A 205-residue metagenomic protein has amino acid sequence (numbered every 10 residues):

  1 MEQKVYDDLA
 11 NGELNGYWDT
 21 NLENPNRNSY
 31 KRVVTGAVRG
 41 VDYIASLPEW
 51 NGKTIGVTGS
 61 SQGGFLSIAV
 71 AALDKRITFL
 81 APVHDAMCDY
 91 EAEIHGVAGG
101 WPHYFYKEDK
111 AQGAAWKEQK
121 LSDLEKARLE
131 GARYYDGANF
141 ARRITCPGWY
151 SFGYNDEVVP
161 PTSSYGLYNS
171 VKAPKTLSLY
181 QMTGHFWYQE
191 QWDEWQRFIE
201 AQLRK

Functional and structural regions predicted by a protein language model:
M1-T35, H95-G96: Cap/lid segment of the alpha/beta-hydrolase catalytic domain
P48-S61: Alpha/beta-hydrolase fold nucleophile elbow
A69-L121, L179, W187: Hydrolase active-site cap/lid region
D123-F140: Active-site nucleophile elbow and catalytic-triad environment of alpha/beta-hydrolase enzymes
I144, Y150-F152, D156: Short beta-strand/loop motif that positions the catalytic acidic residue of the alpha/beta-hydrolase fold
C146, P160-N169: Short alpha-helix in the alpha/beta-hydrolase fold that links the catalytic acid
Y154-V159, H185-F186: Acidic catalytic loop of the alpha/beta-hydrolase fold
Y165, P174-E194: Histidine-bearing beta->alpha loop at or near hydrolase active sites
